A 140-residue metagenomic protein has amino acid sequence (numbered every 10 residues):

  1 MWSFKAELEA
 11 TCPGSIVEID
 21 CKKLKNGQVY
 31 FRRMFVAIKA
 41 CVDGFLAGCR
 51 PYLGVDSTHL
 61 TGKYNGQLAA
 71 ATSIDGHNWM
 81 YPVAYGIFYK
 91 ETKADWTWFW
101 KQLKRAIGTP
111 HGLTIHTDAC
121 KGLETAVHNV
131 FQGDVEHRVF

Functional and structural regions predicted by a protein language model:
M1-F140: DNA-binding interface regions
